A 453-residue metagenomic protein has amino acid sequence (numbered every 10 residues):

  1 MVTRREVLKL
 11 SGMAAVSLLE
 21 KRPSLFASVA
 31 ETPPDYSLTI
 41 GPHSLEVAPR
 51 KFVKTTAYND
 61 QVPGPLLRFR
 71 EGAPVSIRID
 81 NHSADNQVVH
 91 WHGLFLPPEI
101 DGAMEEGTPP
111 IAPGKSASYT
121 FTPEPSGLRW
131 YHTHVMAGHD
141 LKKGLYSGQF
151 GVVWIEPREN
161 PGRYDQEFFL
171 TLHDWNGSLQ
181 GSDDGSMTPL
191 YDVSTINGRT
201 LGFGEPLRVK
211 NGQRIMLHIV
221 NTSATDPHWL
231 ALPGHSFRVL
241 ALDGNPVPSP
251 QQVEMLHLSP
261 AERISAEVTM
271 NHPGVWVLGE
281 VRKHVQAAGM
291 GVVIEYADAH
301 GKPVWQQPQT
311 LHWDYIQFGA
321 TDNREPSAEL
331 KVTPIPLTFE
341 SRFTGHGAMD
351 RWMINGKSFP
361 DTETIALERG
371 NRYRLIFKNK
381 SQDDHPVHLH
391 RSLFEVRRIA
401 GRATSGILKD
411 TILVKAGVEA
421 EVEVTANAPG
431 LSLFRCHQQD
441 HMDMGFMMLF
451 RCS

Functional and structural regions predicted by a protein language model:
M1-A15: N-terminal secretory signal peptides and thylakoid transit peptides that target proteins across membranes
L10, L18, S24-S37, D140 (+4 more regions): Extended terminal and domain-junction accessory segments
L25-Y131, V135, H139, L145 (+2 more regions): Extracytoplasmic/lumenal soluble domains of exported proteins with redox or metal-associated functions
L38, I77, V89, T133 (+6 more regions): Divalent metal-coordination and catalytic microenvironments
R50-R68, T195-L207, H346-R369: N-terminal edge beta-strand
V62, L67, G93-P125, G202-E205 (+3 more regions): Extracytoplasmic beta-sandwich strand-turn segments characteristic of Greek-key/jelly-roll folds
I79-S83, N221, F377-S381: Asparagine-centered strand-capping/turn motif at beta-strand->loop junctions
Q166-Q213, V220-A224: Acidic-aromatic/histidine active-site loop/patch
